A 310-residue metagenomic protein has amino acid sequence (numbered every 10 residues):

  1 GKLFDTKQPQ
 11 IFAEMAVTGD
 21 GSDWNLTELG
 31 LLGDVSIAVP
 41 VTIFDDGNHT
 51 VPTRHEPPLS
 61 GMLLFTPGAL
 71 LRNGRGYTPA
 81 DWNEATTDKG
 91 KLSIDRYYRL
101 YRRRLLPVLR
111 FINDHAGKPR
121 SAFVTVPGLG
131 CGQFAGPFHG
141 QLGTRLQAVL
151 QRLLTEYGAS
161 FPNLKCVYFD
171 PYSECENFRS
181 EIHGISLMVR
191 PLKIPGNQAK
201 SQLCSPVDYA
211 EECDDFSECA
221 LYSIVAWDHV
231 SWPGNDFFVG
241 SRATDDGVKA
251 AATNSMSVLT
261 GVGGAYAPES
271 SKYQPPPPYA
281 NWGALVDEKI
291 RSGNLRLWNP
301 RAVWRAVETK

Functional and structural regions predicted by a protein language model:
G1-K310: Macrodomain-like recognition of ADP-ribose-binding/processing modules
